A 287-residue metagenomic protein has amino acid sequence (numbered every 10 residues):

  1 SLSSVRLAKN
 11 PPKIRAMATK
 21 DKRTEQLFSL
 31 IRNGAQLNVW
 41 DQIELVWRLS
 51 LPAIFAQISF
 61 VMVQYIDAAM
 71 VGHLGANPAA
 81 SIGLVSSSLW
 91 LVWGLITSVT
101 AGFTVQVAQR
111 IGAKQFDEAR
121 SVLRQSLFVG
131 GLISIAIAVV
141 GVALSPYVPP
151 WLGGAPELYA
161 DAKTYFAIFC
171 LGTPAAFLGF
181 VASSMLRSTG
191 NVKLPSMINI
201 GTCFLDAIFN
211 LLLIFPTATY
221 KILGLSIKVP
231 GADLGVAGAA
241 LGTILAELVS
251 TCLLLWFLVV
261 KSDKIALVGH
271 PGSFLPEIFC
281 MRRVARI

Functional and structural regions predicted by a protein language model:
L2-A53, V107-P174, K221-R286: Short alpha-helical transmembrane segments in multi-pass integral membrane proteins
E44-T104, A108, R286-I287: Signature of the first transmembrane helix
L51, D67, F103-T104, L144-S145 (+3 more regions): Hydrophobic/aromatic residues in alpha-helical transmembrane segments
V61-A80, P149-P156, L212-P216, S226-L234: Helix-terminus/linker motif at the lipid-water interface of multi-pass membrane proteins
A79-V139, A143, A176-P195: Small-residue-rich hydrophobic transmembrane alpha-helices
V85-L89, F204-L205, F209, L241 (+1 more regions): Hydrophobic alpha-helical segments within and immediately flanking transmembrane helices of multi-pass membrane proteins
L91-G94, A138, D206-N210, T251-L255: Hydrophobic transmembrane alpha-helices of multi-pass small-molecule transporters
G130, L186-L212, L223, A237 (+1 more regions): Alpha-helical transmembrane segments of multi-pass membrane transporters/permeases
